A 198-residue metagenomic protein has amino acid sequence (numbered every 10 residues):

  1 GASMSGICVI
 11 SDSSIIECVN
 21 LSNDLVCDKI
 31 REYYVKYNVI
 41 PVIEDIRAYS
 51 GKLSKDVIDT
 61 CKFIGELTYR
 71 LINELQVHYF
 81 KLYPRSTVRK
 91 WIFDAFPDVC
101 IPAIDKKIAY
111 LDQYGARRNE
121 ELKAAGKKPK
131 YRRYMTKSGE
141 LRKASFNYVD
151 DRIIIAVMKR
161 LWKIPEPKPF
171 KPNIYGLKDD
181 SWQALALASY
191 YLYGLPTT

Functional and structural regions predicted by a protein language model:
G1-T198: Phosphate- and other anionic-substrate recognition elements at nucleic-acid/protein interfaces
